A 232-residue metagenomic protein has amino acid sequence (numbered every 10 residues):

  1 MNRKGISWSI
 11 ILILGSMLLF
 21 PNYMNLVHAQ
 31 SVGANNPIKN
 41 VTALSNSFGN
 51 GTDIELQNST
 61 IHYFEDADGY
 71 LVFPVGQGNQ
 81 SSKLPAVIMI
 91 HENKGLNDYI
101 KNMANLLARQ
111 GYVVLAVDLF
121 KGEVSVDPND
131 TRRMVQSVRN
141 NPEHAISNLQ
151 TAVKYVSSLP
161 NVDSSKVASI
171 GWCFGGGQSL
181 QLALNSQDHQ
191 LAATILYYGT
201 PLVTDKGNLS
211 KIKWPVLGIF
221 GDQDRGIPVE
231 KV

Functional and structural regions predicted by a protein language model:
N2-L56: N-terminal targeting or regulatory segments adjacent to alpha/beta-hydrolase or S9 domains
G33-S157: Serine-hydrolase catalytic machinery in alpha/beta-hydrolase-like enzymes
P85, V113, K166-A168, A193 (+1 more regions): Proline-centered loop/turn at the N-terminus of a beta-strand
M89-K94, C173-G176, G199, G221: Glycine-rich His-Gly loop
M103, P228-V232: Short alpha-helix in the alpha/beta-hydrolase fold that links the catalytic acid
Q150-K211: Primarily recognizes the serine-hydrolase "nucleophile elbow" in alpha/beta-hydrolase and SGNH/GDSL folds
I212, G218-F220: Short beta-strand/loop motif that positions the catalytic acidic residue of the alpha/beta-hydrolase fold
Q223-I227: Acidic catalytic loop of the alpha/beta-hydrolase fold
